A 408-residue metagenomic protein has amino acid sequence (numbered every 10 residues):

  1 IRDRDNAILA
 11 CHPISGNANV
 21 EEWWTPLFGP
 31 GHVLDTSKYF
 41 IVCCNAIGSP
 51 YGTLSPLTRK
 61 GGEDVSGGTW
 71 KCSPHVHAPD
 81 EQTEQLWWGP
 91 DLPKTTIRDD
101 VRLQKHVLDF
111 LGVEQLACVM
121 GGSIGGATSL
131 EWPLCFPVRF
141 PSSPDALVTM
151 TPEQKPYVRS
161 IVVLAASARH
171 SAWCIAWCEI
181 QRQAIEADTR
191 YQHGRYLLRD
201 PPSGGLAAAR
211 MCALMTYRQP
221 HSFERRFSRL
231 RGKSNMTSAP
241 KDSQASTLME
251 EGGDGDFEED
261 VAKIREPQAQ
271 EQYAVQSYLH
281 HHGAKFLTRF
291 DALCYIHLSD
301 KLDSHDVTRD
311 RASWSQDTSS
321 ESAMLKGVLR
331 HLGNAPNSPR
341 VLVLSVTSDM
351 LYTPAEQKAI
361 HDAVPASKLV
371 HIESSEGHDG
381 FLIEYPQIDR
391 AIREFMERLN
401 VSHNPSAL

Functional and structural regions predicted by a protein language model:
R2, S15-A127, L134, V138-A168 (+2 more regions): Gly/Pro-rich cap/lid or specificity-loop segments adjacent to the active site
D5-S15: Short beta-strand element of the alpha/beta-hydrolase
L147-K285: Alpha/beta-hydrolase-fold enzymes
R210, D291-L293, D300, H331-V341 (+1 more regions): Short, proline-enriched alpha-helix->beta-strand connector loops that line the catalytic pocket of alpha/beta-hydrolase
Y278-H282, I296-L332: Active-site nucleophile elbow and catalytic-triad environment of alpha/beta-hydrolase enzymes
L287, M350-E356: Conserved alpha/beta-hydrolase "acid-adjacent" motif
V343-S345: Short beta-strand/loop motif that positions the catalytic acidic residue of the alpha/beta-hydrolase fold
P354-Q357, H361-G377: Catalytic histidine neighborhood in serine/cysteine hydrolases with alpha/beta-hydrolase-type architecture
